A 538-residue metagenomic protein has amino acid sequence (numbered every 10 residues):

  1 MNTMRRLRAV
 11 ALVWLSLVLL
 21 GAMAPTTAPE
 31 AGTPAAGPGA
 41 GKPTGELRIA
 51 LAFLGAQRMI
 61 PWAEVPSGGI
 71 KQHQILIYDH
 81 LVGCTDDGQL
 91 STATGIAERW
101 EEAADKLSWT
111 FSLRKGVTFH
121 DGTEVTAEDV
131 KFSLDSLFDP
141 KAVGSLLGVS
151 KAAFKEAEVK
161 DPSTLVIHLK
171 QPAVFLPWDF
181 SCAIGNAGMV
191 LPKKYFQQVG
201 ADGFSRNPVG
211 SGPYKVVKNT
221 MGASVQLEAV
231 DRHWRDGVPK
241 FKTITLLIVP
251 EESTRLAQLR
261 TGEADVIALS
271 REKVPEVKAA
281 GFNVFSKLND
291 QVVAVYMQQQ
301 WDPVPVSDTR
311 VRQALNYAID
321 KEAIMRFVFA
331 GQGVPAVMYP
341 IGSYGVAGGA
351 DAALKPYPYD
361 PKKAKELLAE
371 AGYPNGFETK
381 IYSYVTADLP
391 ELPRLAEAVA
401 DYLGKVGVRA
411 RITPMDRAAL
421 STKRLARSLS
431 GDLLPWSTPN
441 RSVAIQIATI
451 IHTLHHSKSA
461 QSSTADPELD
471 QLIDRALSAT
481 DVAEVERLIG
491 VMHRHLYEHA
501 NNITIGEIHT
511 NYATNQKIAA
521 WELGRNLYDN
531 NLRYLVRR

Functional and structural regions predicted by a protein language model:
R8, S112, G148-Y195: Surface-exposed binding/hinge segments that line and control ligand-binding clefts or catalytic entry sites
A50-A104, D135, V209-P213: N-terminal lobe/hinge region of extracytoplasmic solute-binding protein
Q72, T85-D87, A183-P239, T243 (+2 more regions): Gly/Pro-rich hinge or "lid" segments in bacterial periplasmic/extracellular proteins
P177-D179, E276-K278, P305-V346, E391 (+1 more regions): Periplasmic-binding protein-like
D202, D231-E276, R409: Ligand-site clamp/hinge motif
R310, M325, K405-L420, I447-Q516 (+1 more regions): Extracytoplasmic/peripheral linker and loop segments enriched in polar/acidic and small residues with frequent Thr/Pro
G333-E370, A387-R394: Structural transition elements
Y512-R538: Long beta-strand-rich cores associated with HINT superfamily self-processing modules
